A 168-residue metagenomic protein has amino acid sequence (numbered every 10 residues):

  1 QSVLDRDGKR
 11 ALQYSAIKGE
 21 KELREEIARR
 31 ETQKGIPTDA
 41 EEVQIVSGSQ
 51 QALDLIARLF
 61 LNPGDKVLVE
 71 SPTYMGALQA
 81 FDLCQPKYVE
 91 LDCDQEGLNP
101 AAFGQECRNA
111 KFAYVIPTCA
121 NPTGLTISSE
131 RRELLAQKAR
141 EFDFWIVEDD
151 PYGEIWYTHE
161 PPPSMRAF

Functional and structural regions predicted by a protein language model:
L4-D143, G153-F168: Conserved core of the PLP fold type I
D149: Glycine-centered flexible beta-alpha turn that most often forms the glycine-rich phosphate-binding loop
